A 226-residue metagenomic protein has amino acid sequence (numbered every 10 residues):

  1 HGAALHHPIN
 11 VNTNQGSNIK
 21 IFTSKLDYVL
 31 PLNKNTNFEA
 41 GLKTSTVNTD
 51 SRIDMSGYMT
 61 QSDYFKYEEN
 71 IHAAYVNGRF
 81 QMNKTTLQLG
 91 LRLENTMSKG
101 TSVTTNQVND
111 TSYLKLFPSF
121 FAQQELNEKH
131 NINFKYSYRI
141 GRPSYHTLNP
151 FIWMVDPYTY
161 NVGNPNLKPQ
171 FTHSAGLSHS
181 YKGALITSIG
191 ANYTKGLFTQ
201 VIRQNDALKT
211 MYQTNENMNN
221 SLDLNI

Functional and structural regions predicted by a protein language model:
H1-L5, D50-Y58, K99-N106, Y145-W153 (+3 more regions): Outer-membrane beta-barrel translocator domains and adjoining extracellular loop/strand segments of Gram-negative
H1-T101, E125, L185-I189, S221-I226: Face-selective signature of the C-terminal outer-membrane beta-barrel domain
H7-N14, G57-Y64, T101-D110, T159-P165 (+2 more regions): Extracellular loop and loop/strand-boundary signature of outer-membrane beta-barrel proteins
T23, I71-A73, Y113-S119, N131 (+2 more regions): Transmembrane beta-barrel architecture of outer membranes
F65-E69, I140-S188, Y193, T210-N225: Outer-membrane beta-barrel signature, preferentially recognizing the C-terminal barrel domain of Gram-negative
L91-T96, V108, S137-G141, F151-W153: Active/binding-pocket-proximal capping segment
